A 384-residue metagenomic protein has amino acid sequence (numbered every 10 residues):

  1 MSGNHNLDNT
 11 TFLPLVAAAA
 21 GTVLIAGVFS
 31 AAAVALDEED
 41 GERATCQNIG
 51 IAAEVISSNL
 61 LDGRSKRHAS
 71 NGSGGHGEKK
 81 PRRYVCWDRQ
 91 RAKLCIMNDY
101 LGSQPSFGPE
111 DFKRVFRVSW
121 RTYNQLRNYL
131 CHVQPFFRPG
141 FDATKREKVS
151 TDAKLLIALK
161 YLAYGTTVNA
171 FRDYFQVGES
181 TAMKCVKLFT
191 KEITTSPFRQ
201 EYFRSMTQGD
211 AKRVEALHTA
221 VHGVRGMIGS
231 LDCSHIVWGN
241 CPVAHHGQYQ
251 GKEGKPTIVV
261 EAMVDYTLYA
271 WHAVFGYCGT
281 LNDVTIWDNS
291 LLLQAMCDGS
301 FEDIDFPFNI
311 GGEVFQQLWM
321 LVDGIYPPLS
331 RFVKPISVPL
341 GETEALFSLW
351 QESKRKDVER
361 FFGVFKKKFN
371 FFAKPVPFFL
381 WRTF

Functional and structural regions predicted by a protein language model:
M1-F141, P197-F198, F203: Charged, often Cys/His-bearing segments associated with DNA-binding zinc-finger transcription factors
S2-N9, T167-F384: Short, well-ordered secondary-structure "scaffold" segments embedded in the functional core of diverse domains
R114-R117, A143-V149, L159, F275: Short basic-aromatic helix/loop recognition motifs at nucleic-acid and histone-peptide binding interfaces
Q125-L126, I157, V214: A structural signal for short hydrophobic/aromatic patches embedded in well-ordered alpha helices
R127-A143, G165-T167, K366-V376: Structural recognition of short helix-loop-helix hairpins that underlie histone-fold modules
P139-V149, E342-A345: Short, conserved non-catalytic motifs in the polymerase core
T151-Y164: Short, amphipathic alpha-helical "recognition" segments used to contact nucleic acids or chromatin
